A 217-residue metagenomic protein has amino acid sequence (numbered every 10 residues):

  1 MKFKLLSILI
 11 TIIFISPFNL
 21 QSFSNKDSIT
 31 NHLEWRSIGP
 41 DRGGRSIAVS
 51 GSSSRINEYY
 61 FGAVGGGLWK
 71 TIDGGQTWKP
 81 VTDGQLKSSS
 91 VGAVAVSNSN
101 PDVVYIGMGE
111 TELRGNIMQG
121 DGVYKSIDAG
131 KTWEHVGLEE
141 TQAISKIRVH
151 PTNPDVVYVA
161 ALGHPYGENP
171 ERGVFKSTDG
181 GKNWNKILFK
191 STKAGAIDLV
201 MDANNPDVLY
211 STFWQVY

Functional and structural regions predicted by a protein language model:
M1-N25: Bacterial Sec-dependent N-terminal signal peptides
F23-Y217: Beta-propeller blade termini and top-face loops
